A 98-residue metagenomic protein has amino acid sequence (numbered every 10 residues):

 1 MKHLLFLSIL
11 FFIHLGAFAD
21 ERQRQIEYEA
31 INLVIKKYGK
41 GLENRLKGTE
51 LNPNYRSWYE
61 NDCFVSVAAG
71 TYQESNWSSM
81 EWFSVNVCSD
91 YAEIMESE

Functional and structural regions predicted by a protein language model:
M1-L4: Positively charged n-region of N-terminal signal peptides that target proteins for export
F6, Q25, G70-Y72: Short, well-ordered helical secondary-structure segments
S8-F18: Hydrophobic h-region of N-terminal signal peptides that target proteins for export in Gram-negative bacteria
A19-N54: Short, non-transmembrane alpha-helical segments in secretory-pathway proteins
L46-A92: Exposed beta-strand-loop-beta-strand "reactive/processing" segments of non-cytosolic proteins
M95-E98: Long, charged/polar, surface-exposed segments that mediate recognition or autoinhibition
